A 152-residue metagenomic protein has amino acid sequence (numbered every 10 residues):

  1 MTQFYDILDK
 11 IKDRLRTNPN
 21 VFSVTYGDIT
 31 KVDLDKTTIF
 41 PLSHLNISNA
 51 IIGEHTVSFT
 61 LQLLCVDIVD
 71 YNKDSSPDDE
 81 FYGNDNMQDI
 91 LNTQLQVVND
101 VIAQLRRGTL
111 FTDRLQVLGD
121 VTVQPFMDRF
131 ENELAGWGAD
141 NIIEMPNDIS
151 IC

Functional and structural regions predicted by a protein language model:
M1-D13, A50-S58, R107-C152: Short, charged interaction patches at domain edges and termini
M1-F4, M87, L91: Flexible, glycine- and charge-enriched loops at secondary-structure boundaries
M1-T56, Q104: Small/polar-rich, solvent-exposed N-terminal microdomains that initiate assembly or binding
L42-S43, L61, A139: A broad, low-specificity signal marking well-ordered, structured residues that form hydrophobic/aromatic
Q62-Y71, E144-P146: Short glycine-rich beta-strand segments
Y71-I90: A solvent-exposed, charged loop/short amphipathic helix patch at secondary-structure junctions
D89-L115: Short, hydrophobic/π-rich interface segment
